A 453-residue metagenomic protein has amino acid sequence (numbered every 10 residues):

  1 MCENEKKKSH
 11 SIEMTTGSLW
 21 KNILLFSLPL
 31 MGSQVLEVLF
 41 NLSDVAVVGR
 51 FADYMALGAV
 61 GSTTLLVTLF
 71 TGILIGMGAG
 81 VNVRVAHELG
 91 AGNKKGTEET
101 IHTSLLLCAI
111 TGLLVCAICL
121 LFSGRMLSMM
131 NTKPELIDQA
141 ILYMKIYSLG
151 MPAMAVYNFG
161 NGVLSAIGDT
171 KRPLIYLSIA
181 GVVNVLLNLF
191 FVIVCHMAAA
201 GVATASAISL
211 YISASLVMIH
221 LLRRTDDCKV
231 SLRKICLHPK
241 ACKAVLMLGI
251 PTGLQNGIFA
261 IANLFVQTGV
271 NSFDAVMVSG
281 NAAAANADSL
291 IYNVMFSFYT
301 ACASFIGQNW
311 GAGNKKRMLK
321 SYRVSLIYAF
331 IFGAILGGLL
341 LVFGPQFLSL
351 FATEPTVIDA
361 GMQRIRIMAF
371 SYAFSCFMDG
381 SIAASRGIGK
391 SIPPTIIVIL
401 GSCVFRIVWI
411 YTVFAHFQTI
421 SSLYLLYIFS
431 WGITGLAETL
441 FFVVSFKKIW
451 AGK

Functional and structural regions predicted by a protein language model:
M1-S27, V85-P152, V194-I250, I306-S371 (+1 more regions): Short alpha-helical transmembrane segments in multi-pass integral membrane proteins
L28, D44, V81, F122-S123 (+12 more regions): Hydrophobic/aromatic residues in alpha-helical transmembrane segments
L30-V83, Y147-M154, K243-Q308, A329-G337 (+3 more regions): Transmembrane helix-bundle signature of multi-pass secondary active exporters and lipid flippases
E37, N41, V45, G49 (+12 more regions): Juxtamembrane/transmembrane-helix interface segments of polytopic membrane transporters
L39-L42, F51-Y54, E88-A91, A166-I167 (+5 more regions): Helix-loop interface residues and adjacent transmembrane-helix termini in multi-pass membrane transporters, primarily
L57-A117, M154-P173, G280-G344, S375-V398 (+1 more regions): Small-residue-rich hydrophobic transmembrane alpha-helices
L69, N184-N188, S213-M218, L290-N293 (+3 more regions): Hydrophobic transmembrane alpha-helices of multi-pass small-molecule transporters
G78, Y147-S165, P173-G181, V202-V217 (+4 more regions): Short runs within selected transmembrane alpha-helices of multi-pass transporters and secretion channels
